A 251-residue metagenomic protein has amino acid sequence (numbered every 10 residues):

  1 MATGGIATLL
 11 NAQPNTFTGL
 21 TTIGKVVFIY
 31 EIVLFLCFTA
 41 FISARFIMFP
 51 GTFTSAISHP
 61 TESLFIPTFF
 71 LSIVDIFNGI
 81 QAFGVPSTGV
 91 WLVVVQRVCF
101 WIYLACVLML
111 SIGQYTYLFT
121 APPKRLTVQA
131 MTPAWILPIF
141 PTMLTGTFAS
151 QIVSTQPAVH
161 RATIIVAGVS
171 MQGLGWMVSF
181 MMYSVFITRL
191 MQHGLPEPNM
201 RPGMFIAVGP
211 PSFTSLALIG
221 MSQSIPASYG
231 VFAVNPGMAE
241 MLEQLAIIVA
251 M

Functional and structural regions predicted by a protein language model:
M1-A12, G24, F28, G51-N78 (+6 more regions): Juxtamembrane helix-loop boundaries in multi-pass membrane proteins
G5-V26, F41-A56, G84-V85, P157 (+1 more regions): Structural signature of multi-pass alpha-helical membrane transport proteins
L10, P14, I47, D75-V85 (+4 more regions): C-terminal ends of transmembrane alpha-helices and the immediately adjacent extracellular/lumenal or cytosolic loop
I29-F46, L108-Y115: Central hydrophobic cores of alpha-helical transmembrane segments in multi-pass inner-membrane proteins across all
V33-C37, L174-S179, V249-M251: Generic alpha-helical transmembrane segments
L36, I76, G84-A105, M109: Hydrophobic alpha-helical hairpins/lids featuring a short glycine-rich hinge
P226-L242: Membrane-interface interhelical connector segments
